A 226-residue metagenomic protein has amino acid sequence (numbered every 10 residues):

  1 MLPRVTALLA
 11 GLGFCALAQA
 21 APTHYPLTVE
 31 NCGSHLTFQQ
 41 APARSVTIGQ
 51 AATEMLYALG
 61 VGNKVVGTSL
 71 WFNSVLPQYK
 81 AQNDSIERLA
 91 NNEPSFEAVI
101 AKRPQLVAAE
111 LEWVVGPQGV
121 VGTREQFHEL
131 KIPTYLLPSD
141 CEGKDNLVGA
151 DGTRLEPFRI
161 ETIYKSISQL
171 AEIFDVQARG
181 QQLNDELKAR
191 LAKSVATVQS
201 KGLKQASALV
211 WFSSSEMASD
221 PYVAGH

Functional and structural regions predicted by a protein language model:
M1-L8: Bacterial N-terminal signal peptides that target proteins for export
G13-A18: N-terminal signal peptide c-region/cleavage motif recognized by signal peptidases
Y25-T28, H35, T123-E216: Extracytoplasmic substrate-binding proteins
G33, G49, S69-F72, P138 (+1 more regions): Residues at the C-termini of beta-strands that transition into short coil/loop
Q40-S45, K64, K201-V210: Residues that mark the start of a beta-strand
R44-P117: A short, structured surface patch at a secondary-structure boundary
V75-P77, V115-V120, D145, A218-P221: Extracytoplasmic/secreted cell-surface and envelope-processing proteins
T162, S219-H226: Short, solvent-exposed amphipathic alpha-helices that sit in or adjacent to ligand/effector-binding or catalytic
